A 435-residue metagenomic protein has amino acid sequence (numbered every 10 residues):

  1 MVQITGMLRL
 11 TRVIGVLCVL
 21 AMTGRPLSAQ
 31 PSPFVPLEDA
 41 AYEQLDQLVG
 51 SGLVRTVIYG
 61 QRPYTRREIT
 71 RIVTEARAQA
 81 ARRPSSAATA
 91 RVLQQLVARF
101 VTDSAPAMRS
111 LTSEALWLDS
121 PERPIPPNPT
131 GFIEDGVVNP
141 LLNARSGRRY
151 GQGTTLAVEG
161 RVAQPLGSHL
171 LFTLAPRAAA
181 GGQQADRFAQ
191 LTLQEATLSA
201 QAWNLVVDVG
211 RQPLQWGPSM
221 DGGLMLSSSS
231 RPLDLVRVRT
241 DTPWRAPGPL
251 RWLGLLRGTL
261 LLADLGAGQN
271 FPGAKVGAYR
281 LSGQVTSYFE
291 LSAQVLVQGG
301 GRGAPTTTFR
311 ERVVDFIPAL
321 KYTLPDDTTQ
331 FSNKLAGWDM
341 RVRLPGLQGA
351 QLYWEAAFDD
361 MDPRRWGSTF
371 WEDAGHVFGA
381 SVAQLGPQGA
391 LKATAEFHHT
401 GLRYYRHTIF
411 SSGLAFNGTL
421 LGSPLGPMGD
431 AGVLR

Functional and structural regions predicted by a protein language model:
V2-I14: Bacterial N-terminal signal peptides that target proteins for export
R12-R25: Bacterial N-terminal signal peptides
L27-Y150: N-terminal periplasmic/intermembrane-space "pro-region" immediately following the signal or transit peptide
V35-P36, A41-V54, G60, T65-I72 (+4 more regions): Structural signature for solvent-exposed beta-strand/loop edge elements and short helix-capping sites, enriched
L45, V206-L214, L352-Y353: Active-site-adjacent bridging/hinge elements
S146-Y150, V162, Q184-D186, T197 (+5 more regions): Outer-membrane beta-barrel proteins
Q152-T154, F172-A202, G217-S227, R364-S368: Surface-exposed loop and membrane-interface regions of Gram-negative outer-membrane beta-barrel proteins
H169, Q215, L235-G429, R435: Signature for the C-terminal beta-barrel architecture of outer-membrane proteins
